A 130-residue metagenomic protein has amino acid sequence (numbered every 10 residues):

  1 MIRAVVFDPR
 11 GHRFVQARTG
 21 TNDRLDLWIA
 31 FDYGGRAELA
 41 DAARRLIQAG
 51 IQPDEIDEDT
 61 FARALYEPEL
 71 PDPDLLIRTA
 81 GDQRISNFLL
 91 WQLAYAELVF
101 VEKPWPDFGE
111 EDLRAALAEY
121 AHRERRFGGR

Functional and structural regions predicted by a protein language model:
M1-R130: Flexible, compositionally biased loop and terminal segments
